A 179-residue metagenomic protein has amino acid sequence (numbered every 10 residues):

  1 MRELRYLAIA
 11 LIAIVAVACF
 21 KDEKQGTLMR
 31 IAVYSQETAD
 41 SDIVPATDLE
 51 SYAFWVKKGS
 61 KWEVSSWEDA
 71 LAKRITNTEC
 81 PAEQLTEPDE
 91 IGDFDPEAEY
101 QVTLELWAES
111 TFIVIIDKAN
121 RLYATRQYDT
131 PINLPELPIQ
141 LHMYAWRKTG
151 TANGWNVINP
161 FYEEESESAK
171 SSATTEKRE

Functional and structural regions predicted by a protein language model:
M1-L7: Bacterial N-terminal signal peptides that target proteins for export
I9-A13: Hydrophobic alpha-helical targeting segments used for export or membrane insertion
V17-A18: C-terminal motif of bacterial Sec signal peptides marking the signal peptidase cleavage site
T27-I31: Structural beta-strand segments of beta-rich domains
A32-T47: Structural motif
E50-A124: Tryptophan-paired
F112, D117-W155, F161-E167: Structured interaction patches on ligand/partner-binding surfaces of diverse proteins
E167-K170, E176-E179: Short, solvent-exposed mixed-charge patches
